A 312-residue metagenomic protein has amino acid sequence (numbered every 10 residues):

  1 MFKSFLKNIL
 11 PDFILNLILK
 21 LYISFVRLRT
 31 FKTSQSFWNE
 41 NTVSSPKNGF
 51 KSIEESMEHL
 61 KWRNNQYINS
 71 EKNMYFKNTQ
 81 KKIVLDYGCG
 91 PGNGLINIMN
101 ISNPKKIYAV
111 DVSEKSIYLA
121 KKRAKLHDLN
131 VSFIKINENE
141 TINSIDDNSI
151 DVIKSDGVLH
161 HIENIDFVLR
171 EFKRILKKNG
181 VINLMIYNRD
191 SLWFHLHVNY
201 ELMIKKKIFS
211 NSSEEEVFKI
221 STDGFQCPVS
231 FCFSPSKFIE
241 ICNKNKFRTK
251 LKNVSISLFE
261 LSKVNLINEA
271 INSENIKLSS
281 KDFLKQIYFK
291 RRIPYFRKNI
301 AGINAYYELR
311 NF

Functional and structural regions predicted by a protein language model:
F2-I53: N-terminal, positively charged/glycine-rich alpha-helical extensions of SAM-dependent methyltransferases
I23, R27, K32, F218-S221 (+2 more regions): A C-terminal cap/extension of S-adenosyl-L-methionine-dependent methyltransferases that defines the acceptor-substrate
K61-Q80, N97: Conserved alpha-helix/loop element of class I SAM-dependent methyltransferases that forms part of the SAM/SAH-binding
P91-N103: Conserved SAM-binding loop of SAM-dependent methyltransferases across substrates and taxa, primarily the Class I
S113-K115: Conserved SAM/SAH-binding beta-strand->alpha-helix loop
K154: A conserved beta-strand element that flanks and buttresses the S-adenosyl-L-methionine
D166-K178: A short glycine-rich, Lys/Arg-flanked "PGG" loop and its adjoining helix->strand segment in the class I
N183-N211: Conserved class I S-adenosyl-L-methionine
